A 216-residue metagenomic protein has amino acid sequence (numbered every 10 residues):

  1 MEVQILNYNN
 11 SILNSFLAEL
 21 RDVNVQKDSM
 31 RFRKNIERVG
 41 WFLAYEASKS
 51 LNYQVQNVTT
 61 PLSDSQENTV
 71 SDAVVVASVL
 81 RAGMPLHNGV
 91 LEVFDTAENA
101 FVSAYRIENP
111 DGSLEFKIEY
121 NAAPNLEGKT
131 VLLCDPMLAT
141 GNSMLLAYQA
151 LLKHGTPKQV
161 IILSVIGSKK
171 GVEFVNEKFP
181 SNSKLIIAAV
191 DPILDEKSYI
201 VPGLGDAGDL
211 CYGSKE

Functional and structural regions predicted by a protein language model:
M1-E216: PRPP-associated nucleotide enzymes
